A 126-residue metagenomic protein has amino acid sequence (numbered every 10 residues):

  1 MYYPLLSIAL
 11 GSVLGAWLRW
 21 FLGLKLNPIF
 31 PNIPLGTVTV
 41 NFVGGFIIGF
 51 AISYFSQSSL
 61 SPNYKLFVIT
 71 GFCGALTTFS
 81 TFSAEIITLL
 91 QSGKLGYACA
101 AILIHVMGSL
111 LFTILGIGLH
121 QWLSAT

Functional and structural regions predicted by a protein language model:
M1-T126: Membrane-interface helix-loop junctions in multi-pass transporters/channels
